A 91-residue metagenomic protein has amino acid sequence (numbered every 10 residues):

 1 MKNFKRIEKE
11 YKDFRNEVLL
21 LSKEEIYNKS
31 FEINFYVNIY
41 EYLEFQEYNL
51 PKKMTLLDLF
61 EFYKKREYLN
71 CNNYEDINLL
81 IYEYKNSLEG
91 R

Functional and structural regions predicted by a protein language model:
M1-I26: Intrinsically disordered, low-complexity linker/tail regions enriched in Pro/Ser/Thr and polar/acidic residues
K23-K85, E89-G90: Acidic, low-complexity, intrinsically disordered interaction modules
